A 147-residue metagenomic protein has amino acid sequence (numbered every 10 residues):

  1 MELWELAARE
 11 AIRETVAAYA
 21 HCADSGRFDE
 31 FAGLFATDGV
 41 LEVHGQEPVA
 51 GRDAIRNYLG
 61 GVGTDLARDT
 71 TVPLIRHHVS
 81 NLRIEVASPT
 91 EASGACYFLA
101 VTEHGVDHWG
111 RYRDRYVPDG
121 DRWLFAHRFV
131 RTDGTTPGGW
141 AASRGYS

Functional and structural regions predicted by a protein language model:
M1-S25, D29, G33: Short, low-complexity N-terminal intrinsically disordered segments enriched in polar/charged residues
A11, R76, H108: Short, glycine/acidic-rich beta->alpha junctions
E14, V79, R111: Short, conserved clusters of charged catalytic residues that mark active-site and nucleotide-handling motifs
A23, F35-A36, F98-A100, F129-T132: Short beta-strand segments enriched in hydrophobic/aromatic residues within well-folded beta-rich domains
F28-Y97: A solvent-exposed, acidic/Ser-Thr-rich amphipathic alpha-helical stretch
S93, W109-A142: Short beta-strand edge/turn micro-motifs at domain boundaries
A100-D107: Short, cysteine-centered beta-strand-loop-beta hairpins and adjacent loop/turn segments enriched in charged/polar
S143-S147: Short terminal or interdomain "cap/linker" segment that borders an active site or interface and mediates
